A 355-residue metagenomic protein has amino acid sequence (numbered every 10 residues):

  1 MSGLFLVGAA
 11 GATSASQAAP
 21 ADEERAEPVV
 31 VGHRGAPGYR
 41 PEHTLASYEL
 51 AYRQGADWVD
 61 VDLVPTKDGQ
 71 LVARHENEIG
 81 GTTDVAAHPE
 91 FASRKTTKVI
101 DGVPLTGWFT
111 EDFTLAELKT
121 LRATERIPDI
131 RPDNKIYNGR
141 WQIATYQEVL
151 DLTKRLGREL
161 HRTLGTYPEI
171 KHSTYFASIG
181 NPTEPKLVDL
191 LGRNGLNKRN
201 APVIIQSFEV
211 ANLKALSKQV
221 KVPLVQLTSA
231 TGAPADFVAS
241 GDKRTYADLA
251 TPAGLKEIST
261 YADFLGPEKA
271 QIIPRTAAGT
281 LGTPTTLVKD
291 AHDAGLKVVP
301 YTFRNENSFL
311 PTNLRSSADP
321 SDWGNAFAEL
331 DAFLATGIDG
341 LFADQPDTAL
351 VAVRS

Functional and structural regions predicted by a protein language model:
F5-S355: Phosphate-group recognition and catalysis centered on beta-loop-alpha active-site segments
